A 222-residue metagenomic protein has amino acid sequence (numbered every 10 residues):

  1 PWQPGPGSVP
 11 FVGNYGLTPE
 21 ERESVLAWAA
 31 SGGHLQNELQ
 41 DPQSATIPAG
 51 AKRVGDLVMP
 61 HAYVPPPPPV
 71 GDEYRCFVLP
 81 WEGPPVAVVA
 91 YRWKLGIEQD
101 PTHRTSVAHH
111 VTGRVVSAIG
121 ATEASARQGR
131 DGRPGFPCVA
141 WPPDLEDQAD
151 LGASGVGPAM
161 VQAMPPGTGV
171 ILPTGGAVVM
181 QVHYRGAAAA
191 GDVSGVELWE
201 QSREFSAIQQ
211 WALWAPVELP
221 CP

Functional and structural regions predicted by a protein language model:
P1, R92, T112: Short, conserved beta-strand segments within well-ordered enzyme catalytic domains that often line or immediately flank
P1-E23, G129-G169: Aromatic/His-enriched, Gly/Pro-containing loop or helix-boundary segments that lie immediately adjacent to catalytic
P1-L79, G175-Q181: Aromatic- and Gly/Pro-enriched helix-to-coil junctions and flexible linker segments
W28, R114-S117, W199: Predominantly extracellular/luminal cell-surface or secreted proteins
E38-S106, A188-P222: Solvent-exposed, flexible loop/coil segments flanking beta-strands in beta-rich domains
D72-V78, R127-P143, H183, P220-C221: Functionally engaged cysteine thiol sites
V88-Y91, G169-G186: Noncatalytic modules at the cell exterior or secretory-pathway interfaces, chiefly beta-strand-rich lectin/adhesion
I97-G132: Extended low-complexity, serine/threonine- and proline-enriched intrinsically disordered segments
